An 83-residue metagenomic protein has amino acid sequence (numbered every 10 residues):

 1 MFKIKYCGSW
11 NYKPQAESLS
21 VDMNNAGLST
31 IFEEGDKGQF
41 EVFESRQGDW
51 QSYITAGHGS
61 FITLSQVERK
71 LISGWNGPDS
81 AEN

Functional and structural regions predicted by a protein language model:
M1-A26: Local sequence-structure signature of Cys/Sec-based thiol-disulfide redox active-site neighborhoods
C7, A81-N83: Terminal low-complexity, intrinsically disordered regions
A16-L19, S45, S65-K70: Surface-exposed beta-strand edges and their flanking turn/coil or helix-capping segments
N25-S29, G77: Intrinsically disordered, low-complexity acidic regions enriched in Pro/Ser/Thr
I31-S52: A short, structured beta-strand/loop element
D49-D79: Non-catalytic, surface beta->alpha helical segment in thiol-disulfide oxidoreductase systems
